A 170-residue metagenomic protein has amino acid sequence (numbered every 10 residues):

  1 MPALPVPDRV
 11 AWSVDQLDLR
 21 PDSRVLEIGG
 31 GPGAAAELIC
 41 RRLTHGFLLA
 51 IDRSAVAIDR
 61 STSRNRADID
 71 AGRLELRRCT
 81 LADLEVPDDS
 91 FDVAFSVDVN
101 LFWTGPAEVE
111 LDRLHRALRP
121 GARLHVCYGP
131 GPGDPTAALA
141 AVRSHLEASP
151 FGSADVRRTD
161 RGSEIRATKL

Functional and structural regions predicted by a protein language model:
M1-V14, D134: Conserved SAM-binding loop and adjacent beta-strand
P32-T44: Conserved SAM-binding loop of SAM-dependent methyltransferases across substrates and taxa, primarily the Class I
S54: Conserved SAM/SAH-binding beta-strand->alpha-helix loop
S61-T62: Conserved SAM-binding loop
A82-A94: A short acidic, Gly/Pro-enriched loop at the edge of an enzyme's catalytic core that lines a small-molecule cofactor
V93-P106: A short SAM/SAH-binding and catalytic strip from SAM-dependent methyltransferases
E108-P120: A short glycine-rich, Lys/Arg-flanked "PGG" loop and its adjoining helix->strand segment in the class I
G121-G129: Conserved beta-strand signature within the Rossmann-like core of class I S-adenosyl-L-methionine
